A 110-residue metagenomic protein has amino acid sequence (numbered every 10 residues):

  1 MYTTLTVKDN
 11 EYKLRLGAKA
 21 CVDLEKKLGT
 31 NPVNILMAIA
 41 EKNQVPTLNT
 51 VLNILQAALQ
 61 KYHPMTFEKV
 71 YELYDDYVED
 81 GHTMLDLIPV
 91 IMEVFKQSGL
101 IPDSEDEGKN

Functional and structural regions predicted by a protein language model:
M1-K8, K26, T30-Q44, Y62-N110: Charged interaction scaffolds used for protein-protein
Y12-L14: Short, isolated positions in well-ordered beta-strands
L16-L28: N-terminal first-folded block
